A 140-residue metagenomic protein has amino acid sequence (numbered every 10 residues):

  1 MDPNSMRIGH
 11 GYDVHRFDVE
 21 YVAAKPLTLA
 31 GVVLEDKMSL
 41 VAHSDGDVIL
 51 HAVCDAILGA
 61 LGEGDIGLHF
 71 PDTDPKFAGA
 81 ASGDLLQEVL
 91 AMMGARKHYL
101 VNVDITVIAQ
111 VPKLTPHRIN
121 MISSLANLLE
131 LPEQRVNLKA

Functional and structural regions predicted by a protein language model:
D2-I119, S124, L129: RNase III-family endoribonuclease catalytic core
P132-R135: Short acidic capping loops at alpha-helix termini that bridge into adjacent secondary structure
L138-K139: Pyridoxal 5′-phosphate
